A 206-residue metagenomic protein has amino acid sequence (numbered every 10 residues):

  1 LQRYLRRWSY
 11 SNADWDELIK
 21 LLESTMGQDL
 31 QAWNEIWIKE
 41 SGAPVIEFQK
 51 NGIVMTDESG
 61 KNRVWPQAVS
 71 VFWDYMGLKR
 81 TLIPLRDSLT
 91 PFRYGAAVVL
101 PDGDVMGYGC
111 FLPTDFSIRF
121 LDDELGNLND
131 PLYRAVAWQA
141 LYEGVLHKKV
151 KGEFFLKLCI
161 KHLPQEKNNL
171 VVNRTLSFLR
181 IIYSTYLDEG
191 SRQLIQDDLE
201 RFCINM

Functional and structural regions predicted by a protein language model:
Q2-M206: Non-catalytic accessory/interaction domains
